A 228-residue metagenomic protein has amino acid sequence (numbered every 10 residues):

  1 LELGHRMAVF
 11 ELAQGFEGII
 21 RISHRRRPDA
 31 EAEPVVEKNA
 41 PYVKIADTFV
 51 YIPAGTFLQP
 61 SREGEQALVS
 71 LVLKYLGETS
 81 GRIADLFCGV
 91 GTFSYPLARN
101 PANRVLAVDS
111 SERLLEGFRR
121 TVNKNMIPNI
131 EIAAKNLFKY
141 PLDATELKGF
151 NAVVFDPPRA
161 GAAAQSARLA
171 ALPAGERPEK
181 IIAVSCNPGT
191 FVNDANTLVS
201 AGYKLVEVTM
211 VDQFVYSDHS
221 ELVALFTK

Functional and structural regions predicted by a protein language model:
E2-K228: Rossmann-like S-adenosyl-L-methionine
